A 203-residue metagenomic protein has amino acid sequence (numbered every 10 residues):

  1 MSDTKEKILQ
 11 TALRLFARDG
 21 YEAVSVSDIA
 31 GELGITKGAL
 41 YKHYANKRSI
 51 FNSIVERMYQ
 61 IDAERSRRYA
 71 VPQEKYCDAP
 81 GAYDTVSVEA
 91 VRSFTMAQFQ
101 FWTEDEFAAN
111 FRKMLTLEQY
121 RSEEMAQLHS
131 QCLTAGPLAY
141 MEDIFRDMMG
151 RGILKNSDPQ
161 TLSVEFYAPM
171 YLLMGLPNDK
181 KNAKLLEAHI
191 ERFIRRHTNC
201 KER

Functional and structural regions predicted by a protein language model:
M1-T4: Short, Lys/Arg-enriched anionic-surface-contact patches
K7, T11, L15-R57: Helix-turn-helix
Y21-E22, M125, L154: Conserved hydrophobic residue
E56-D62, S66-A70: Short, basic, alpha-helical segments at the C-terminal edge of helix-turn-helix-like DNA-binding modules
S66-E106, L162-S163: Hydrophobic alpha-helical connector segments
R92, L138, E142, N156-Y167 (+1 more regions): Short, well-structured alpha-helical segments
S93, A97-Q100, R146-G150, E165-R203: C-terminal peripheral helix-coil segments that are non-catalytic and often amphipathic
T103-T116, Y120-G150: Amphipathic alpha-helical packing segments from all-alpha helical-bundle domains
